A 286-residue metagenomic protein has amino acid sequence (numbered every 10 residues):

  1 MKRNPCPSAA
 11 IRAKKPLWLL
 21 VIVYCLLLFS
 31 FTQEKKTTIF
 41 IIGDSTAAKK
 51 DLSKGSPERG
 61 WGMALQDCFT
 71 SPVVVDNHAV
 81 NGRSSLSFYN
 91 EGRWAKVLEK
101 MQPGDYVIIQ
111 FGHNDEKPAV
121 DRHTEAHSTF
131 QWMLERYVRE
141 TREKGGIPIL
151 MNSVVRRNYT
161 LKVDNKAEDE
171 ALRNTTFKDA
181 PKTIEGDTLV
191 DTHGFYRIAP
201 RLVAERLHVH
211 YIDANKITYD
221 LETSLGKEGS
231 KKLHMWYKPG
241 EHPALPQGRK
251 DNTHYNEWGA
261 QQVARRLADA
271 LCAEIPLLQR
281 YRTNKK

Functional and structural regions predicted by a protein language model:
M1, S8-R12, T32-Q33: Short, low-complexity interaction segments enriched in Ser/Thr/Pro/Gly
P5, R12-Y24: Intrinsically disordered, low-complexity proline-rich regions
C6-A13, A167, K178: Intrinsically disordered, low-complexity terminal tails and inter-domain linkers enriched for S/T/G/P/D/E
V23-F31: Hydrophobic h-region of N-terminal signal peptides that target proteins for export in Gram-negative bacteria
T32-A79, A95-V107: Serine-esterase "nucleophile elbow" of acetyl-processing enzymes
D44, H78-G82, R122-H123, T183-E185: Short, basic, glycine/proline-bearing loop/turn elements
S84-G92: Structural motif
G92-Q261, R265-T283: Alpha-helical cap/lid subdomain in secreted, periplasmic, or secretory-pathway luminal O-acyl-processing enzymes
